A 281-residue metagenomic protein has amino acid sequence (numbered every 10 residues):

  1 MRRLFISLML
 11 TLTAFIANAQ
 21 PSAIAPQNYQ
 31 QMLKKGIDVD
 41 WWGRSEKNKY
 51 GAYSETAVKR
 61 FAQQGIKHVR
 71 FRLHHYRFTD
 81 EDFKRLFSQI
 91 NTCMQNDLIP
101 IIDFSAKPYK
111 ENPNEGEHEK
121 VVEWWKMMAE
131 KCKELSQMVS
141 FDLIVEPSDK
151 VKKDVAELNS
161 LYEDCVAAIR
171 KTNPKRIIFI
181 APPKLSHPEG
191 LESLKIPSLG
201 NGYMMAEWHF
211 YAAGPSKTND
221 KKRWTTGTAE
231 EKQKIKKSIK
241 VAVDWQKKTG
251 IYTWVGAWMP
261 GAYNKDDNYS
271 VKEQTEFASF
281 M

Functional and structural regions predicted by a protein language model:
M1-L4: Positively charged n-region of N-terminal signal peptides that target proteins for export
S7-A14: Bacterial N-terminal signal peptides
A19-H68: N-terminal carbohydrate-binding accessory modules
I37-E55, L73-R77, E115, P215-Q233: Acidic/histidine-rich helix-loop elements that form or flank divalent-metal/phosphate-binding sites at the catalytic
K49, V151-A156, K265-E273: Short, flexible/disordered intra-domain loops and linkers
E55-P108, H118-E123, M127, N159-N173 (+1 more regions): Aromatic-lined substrate-binding rim segments of carbohydrate-active enzymes
V122, K126-K232, K236-G261: Active-site region of glycoside hydrolase catalytic domains
A257-M281: C-terminal/domain-terminus segments
